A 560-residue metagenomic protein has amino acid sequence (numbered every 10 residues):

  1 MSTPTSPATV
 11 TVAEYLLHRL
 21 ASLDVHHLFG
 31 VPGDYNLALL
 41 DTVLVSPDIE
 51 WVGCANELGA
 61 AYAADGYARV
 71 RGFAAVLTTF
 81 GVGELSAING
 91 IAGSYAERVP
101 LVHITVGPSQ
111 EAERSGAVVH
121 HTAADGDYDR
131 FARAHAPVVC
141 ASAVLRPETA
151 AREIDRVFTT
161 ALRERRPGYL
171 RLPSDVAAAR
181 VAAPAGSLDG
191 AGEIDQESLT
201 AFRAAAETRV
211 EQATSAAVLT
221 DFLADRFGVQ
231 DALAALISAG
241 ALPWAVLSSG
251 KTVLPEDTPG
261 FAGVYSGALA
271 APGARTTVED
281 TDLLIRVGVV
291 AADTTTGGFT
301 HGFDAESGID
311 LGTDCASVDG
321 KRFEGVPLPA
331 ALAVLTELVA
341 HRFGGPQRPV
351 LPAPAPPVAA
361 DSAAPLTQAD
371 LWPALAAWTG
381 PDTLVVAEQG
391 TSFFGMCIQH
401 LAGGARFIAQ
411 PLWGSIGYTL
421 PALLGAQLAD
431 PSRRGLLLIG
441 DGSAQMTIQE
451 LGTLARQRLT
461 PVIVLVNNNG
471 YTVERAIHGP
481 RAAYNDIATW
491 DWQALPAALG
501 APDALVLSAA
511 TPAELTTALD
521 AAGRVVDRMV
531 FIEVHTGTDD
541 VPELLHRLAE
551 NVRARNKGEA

Functional and structural regions predicted by a protein language model:
S2-A8, L145, R171, P184 (+3 more regions): Phosphate/pyrophosphate-binding active-site segments
S2-R342, T460-I463: N-terminal alpha/beta PP-like core and its mobile active-site loop of ThDP/TPP-dependent enzymes
A13-L17, A21-H26, V31-D34, L39-L44 (+2 more regions): Active-site diphosphate/adenylate-binding microenvironment
N36, E57-Y62, S392-F394, A510-L515: Short acidic loop-to-helix transition motifs that present clustered carboxylates
A64, H135, L375, P496-A497: Structural element of the ATP-grasp superfamily
A112-D125, D129, F394-A560: Thiamine diphosphate
A217, L384, L436-L437: Hydrophobic "anchor" residues on beta-strands that sit immediately upstream of conserved functional sites
T220, V287, L311-T313, A387 (+3 more regions): Active-site flanking residues adjacent to catalytic metal/cofactor-binding acidic residues
